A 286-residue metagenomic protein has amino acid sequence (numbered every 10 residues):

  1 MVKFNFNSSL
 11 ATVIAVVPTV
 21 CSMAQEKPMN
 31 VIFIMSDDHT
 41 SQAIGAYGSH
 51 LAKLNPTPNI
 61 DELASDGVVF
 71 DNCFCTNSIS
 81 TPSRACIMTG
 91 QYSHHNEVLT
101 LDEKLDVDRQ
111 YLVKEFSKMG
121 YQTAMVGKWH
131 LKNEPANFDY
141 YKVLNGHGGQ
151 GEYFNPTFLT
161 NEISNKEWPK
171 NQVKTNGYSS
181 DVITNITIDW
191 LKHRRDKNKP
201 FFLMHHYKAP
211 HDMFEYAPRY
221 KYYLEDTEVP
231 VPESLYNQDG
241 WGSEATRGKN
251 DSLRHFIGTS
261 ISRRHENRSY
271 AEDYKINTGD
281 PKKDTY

Functional and structural regions predicted by a protein language model:
V2-S9, M23-Y286: Formylglycine-dependent sulfatase
A11-T19: Bacterial N-terminal signal peptides
